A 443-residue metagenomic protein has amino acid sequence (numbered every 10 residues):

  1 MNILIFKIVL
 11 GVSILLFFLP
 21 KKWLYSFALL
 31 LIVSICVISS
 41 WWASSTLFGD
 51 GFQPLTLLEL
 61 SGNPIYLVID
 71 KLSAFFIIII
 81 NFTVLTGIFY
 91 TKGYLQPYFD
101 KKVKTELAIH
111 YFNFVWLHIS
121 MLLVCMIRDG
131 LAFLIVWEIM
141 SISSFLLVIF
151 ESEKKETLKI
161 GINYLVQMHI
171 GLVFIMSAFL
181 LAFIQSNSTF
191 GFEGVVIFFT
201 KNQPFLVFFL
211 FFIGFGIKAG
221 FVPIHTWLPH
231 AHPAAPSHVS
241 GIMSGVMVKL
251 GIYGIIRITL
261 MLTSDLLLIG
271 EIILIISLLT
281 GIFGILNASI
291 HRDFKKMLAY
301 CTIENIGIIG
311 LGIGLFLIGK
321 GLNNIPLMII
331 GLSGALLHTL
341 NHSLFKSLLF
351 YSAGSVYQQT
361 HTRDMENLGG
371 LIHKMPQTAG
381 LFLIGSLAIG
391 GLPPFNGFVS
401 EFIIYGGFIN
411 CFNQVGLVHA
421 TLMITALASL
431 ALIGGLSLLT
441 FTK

Functional and structural regions predicted by a protein language model:
M1, V12-F112, S188-T189, E193-I197: Transmembrane helix-loop-helix hairpins at membrane boundaries of multipass inner-membrane proteins
N2-L4, W23-L30, L131-I135, G270-E271: Short, aromatic-rich membrane-interface segments at the entry and exit of alpha-helical transmembrane domains
L4-V9, F76-T83, I272-L279: Hydrophobic alpha-helical transmembrane segments
L4-W23, I213, G220, G281: N-terminal signal-anchor/start-transfer transmembrane helix
I5, L24-F27, L72, F395 (+1 more regions): Generic detection of long, well-ordered alpha-helical segments
T86-Q96, F114-F133, S143-K443: Hydrophobic transmembrane alpha-helices and their helix-loop junctions in integral membrane proteins
